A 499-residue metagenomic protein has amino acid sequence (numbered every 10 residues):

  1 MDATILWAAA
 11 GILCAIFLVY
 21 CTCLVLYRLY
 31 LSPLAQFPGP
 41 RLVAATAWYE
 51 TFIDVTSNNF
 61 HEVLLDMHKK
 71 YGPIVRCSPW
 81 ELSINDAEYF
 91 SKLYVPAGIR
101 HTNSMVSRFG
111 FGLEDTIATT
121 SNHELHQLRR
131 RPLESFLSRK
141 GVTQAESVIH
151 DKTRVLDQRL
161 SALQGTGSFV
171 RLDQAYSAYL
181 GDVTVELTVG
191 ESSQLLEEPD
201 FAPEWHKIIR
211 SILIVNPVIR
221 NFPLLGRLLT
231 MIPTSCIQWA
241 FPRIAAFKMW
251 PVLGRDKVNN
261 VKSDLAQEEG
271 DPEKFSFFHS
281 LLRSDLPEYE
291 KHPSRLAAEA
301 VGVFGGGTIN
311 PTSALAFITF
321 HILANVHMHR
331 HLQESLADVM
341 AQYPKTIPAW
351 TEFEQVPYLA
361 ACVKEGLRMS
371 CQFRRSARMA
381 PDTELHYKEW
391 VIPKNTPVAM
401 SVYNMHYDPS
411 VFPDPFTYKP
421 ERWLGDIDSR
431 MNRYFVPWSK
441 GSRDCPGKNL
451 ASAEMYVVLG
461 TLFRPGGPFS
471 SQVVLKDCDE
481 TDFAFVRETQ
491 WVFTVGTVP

Functional and structural regions predicted by a protein language model:
D2-A8, F483-P499: C-terminal helix/juxtamembrane-tail motif
D2-L128, H150-R159, A245-V252, R378 (+4 more regions): N-terminal membrane-proximal hinge/A-helix region immediately C-terminal to the signal-anchor transmembrane segment
L34-P38, D54-S57, R139-V142, E268 (+2 more regions): Conserved, non-catalytic sequence blocks in retroelement Pol enzymes and Pol-derived host proteins
P38, Q194, V326-H329, L424 (+2 more regions): Cytochrome P450 heme-binding "Cys pocket" and the immediately downstream C-terminal segment
L42, H150, E204-S211, D271-F275 (+6 more regions): Cytochrome P450 I-helix active-site segment
H101-F111, Q144-L315, H331: Cytochrome P450 heme-thiolate monooxygenase catalytic core
N310-L323, V458: Short, small-residue alpha-helix embedded
D382, H386, M400-I427: Conserved cytochrome P450 K-helix/beta-meander segment immediately N-terminal to the heme-binding cysteine loop
